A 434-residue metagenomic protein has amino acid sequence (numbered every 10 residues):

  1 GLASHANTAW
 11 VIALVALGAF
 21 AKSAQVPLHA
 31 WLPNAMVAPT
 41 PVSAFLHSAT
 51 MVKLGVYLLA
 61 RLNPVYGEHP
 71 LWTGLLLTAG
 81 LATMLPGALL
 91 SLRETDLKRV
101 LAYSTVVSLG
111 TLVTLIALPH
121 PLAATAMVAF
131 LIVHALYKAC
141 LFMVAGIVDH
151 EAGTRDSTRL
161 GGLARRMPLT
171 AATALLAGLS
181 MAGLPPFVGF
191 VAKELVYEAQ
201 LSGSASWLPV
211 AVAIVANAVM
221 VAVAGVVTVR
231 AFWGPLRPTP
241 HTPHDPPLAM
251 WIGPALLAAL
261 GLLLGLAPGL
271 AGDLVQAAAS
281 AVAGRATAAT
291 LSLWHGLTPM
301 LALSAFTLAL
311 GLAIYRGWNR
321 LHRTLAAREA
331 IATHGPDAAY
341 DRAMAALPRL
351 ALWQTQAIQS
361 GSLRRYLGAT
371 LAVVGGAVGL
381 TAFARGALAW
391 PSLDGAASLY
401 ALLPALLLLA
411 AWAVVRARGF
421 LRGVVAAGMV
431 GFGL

Functional and structural regions predicted by a protein language model:
G1-P246, L380, L402-R422: Hydrophobic transmembrane alpha-helices and their helix-loop junctions in integral membrane proteins
L2-A6, G67-L75, T290-M300, A389-L399: Interfacial loop-to-helix junctions that mark the boundaries of transmembrane helices in multi-pass membrane
L62, L122, Y197-L201, G269 (+3 more regions): Transmembrane helix-loop junctions at the membrane interface of multipass transporters and ion channels
S104, G423-F432: Central hydrophobic cores of alpha-helical transmembrane segments in multi-pass integral membrane proteins
V144-I147, A278, V430: Hydrophobic transmembrane alpha-helices of multi-pass, membrane-embedded glycosylation machinery
G183-V196, L266-G284, A384-L388: Membrane-helix interface motif
H241, P246-A377: Membrane-interface and transmembrane segments of multi-pass membrane proteins
L363-A369, V374, V378, A382-A405 (+2 more regions): C-terminal amphipathic alpha-helical interaction region
